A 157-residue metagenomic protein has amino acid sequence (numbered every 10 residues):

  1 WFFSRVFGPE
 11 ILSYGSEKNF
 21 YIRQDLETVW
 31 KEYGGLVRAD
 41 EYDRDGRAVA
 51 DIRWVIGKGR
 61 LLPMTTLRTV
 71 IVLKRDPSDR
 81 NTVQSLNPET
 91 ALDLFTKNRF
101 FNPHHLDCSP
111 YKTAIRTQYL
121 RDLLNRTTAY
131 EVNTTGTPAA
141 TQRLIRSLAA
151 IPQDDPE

Functional and structural regions predicted by a protein language model:
W1-E157: Glycine-rich, often acidic-flanked micro-motifs that create phosphate/phosphodiester-binding or positioning elements
